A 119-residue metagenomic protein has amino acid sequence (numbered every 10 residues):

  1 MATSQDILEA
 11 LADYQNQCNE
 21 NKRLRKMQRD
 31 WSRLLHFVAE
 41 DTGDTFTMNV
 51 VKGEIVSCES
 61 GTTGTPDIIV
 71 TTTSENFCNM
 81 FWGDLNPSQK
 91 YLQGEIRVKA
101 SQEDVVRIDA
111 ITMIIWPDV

Functional and structural regions predicted by a protein language model:
M1-V119: Feature captures hydrophobic
